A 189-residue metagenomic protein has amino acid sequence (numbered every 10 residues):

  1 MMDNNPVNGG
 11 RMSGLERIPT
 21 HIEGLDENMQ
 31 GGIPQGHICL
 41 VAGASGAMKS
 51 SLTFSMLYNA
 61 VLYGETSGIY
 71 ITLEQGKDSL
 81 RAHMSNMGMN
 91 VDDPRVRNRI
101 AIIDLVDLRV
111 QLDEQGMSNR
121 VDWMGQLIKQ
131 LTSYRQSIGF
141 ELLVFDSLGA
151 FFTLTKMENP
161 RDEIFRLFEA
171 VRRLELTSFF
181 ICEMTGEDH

Functional and structural regions predicted by a protein language model:
M2-M87: The Walker A/P-loop phosphate-binding site
I22-L25, S45-S51, R97, L131-G139 (+1 more regions): Short, functional N-terminal and low-complexity linear motifs
G31-P34, N59-G64, D92-V96, S133-S137 (+1 more regions): Conserved catalytic network of the ASCE P-loop NTPase/AAA+ motor domain
C39, M117-H189: P-loop NTPase motor core
M48-L52, M84, I103-L108, F151-E158 (+1 more regions): Short amphipathic alpha-helical patches
T66-A150: Conserved inter-motif catalytic segment of the P-loop NTP-binding fold
